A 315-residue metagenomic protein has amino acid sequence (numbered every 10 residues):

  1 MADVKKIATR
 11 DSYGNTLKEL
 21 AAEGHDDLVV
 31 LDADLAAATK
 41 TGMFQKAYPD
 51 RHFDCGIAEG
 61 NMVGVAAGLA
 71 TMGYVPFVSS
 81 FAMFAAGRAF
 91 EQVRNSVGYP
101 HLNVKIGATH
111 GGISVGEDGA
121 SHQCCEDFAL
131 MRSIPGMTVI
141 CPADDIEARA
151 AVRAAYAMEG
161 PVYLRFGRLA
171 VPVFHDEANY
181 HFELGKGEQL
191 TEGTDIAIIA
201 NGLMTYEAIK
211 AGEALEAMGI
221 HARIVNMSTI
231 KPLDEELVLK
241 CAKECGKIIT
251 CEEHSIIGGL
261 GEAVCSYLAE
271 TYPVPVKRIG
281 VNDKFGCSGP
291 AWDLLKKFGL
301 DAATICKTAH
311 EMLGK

Functional and structural regions predicted by a protein language model:
M1-R165, A170, H181, T304: Thiamine diphosphate
D11, L35-G42, K46, V115-G116 (+1 more regions): Thiamine diphosphate
